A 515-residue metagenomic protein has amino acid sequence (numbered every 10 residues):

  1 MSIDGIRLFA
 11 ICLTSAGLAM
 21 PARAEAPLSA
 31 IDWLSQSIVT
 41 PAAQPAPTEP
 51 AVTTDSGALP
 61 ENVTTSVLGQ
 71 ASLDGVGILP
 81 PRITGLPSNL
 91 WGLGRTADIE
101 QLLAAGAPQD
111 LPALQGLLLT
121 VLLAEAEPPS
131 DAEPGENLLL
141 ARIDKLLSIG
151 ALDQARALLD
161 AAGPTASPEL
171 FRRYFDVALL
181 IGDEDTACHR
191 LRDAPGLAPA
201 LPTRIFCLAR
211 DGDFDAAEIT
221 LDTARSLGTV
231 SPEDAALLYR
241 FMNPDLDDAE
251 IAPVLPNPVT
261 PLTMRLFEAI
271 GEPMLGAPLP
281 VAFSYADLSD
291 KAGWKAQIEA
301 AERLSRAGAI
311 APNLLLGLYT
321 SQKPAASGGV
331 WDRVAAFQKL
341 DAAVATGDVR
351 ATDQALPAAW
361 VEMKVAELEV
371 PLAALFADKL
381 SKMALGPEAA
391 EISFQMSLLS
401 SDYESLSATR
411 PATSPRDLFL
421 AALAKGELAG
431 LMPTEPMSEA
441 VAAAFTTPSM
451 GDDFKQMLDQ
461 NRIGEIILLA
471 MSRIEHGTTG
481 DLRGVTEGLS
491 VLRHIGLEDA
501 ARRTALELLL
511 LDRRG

Functional and structural regions predicted by a protein language model:
M1-A10: Bacterial N-terminal signal peptides that target proteins for export
A10-G17: Bacterial N-terminal signal peptides
M20-A24: Sec/Tat signal peptide C-region and signal peptidase I cleavage site
E25-G515: Alpha-helical solenoid repeat scaffolds
